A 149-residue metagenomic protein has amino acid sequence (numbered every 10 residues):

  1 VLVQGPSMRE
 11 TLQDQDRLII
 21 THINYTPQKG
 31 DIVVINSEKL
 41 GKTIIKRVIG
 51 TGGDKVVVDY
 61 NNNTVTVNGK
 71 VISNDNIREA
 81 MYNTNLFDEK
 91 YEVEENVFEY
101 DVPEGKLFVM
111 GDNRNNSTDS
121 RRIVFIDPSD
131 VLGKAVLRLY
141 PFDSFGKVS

Functional and structural regions predicted by a protein language model:
V1-M8: Aromatic-capped interface at the extracytoplasmic side of an N-terminal signal-anchor transmembrane helix
E10-S149: Soluble "head" domains of membrane/secretory-pathway proteins
